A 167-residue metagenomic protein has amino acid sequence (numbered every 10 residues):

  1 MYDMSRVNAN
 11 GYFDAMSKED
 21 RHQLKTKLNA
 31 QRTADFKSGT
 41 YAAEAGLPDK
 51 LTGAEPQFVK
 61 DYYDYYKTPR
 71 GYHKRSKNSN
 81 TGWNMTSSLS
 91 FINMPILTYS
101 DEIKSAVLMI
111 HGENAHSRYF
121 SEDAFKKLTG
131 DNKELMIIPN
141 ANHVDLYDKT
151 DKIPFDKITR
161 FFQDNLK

Functional and structural regions predicted by a protein language model:
M1-T68: Alpha/beta-hydrolase-fold enzymes
R70-I92: Hydrophobic, aromatic-rich cap/lid helix
S90-K104: The feature captures the conserved acid-bearing segment of alpha/beta-hydrolase catalytic domains
I103, M109-H111: Short beta-strand/loop motif that positions the catalytic acidic residue of the alpha/beta-hydrolase fold
L108-M109, M136-I137: Structural recognition of the beta-strand scaffold that forms the well-ordered cores of secreted hydrolase catalytic
G112-A115, N140-N142: Acidic beta-to-alpha connecting loop that harbors the catalytic carboxylate
E113-E134: Conserved loop-alpha-helix segment in the C-terminal half of the alpha/beta-hydrolase fold that carries the catalytic
P139-K167: Catalytic active-site module of serine/aspartate enzymes centered on a nucleophile-bearing elbow/loop
